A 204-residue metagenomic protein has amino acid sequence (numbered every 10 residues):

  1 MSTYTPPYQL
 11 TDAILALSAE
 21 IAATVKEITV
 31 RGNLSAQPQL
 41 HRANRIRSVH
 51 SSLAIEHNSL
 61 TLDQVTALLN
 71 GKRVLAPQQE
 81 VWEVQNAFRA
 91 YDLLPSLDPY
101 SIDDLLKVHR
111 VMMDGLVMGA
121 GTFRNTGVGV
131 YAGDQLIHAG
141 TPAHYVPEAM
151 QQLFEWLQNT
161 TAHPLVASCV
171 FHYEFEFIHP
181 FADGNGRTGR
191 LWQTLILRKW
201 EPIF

Functional and structural regions predicted by a protein language model:
M1-F204: FIC/Doc superfamily catalytic core
